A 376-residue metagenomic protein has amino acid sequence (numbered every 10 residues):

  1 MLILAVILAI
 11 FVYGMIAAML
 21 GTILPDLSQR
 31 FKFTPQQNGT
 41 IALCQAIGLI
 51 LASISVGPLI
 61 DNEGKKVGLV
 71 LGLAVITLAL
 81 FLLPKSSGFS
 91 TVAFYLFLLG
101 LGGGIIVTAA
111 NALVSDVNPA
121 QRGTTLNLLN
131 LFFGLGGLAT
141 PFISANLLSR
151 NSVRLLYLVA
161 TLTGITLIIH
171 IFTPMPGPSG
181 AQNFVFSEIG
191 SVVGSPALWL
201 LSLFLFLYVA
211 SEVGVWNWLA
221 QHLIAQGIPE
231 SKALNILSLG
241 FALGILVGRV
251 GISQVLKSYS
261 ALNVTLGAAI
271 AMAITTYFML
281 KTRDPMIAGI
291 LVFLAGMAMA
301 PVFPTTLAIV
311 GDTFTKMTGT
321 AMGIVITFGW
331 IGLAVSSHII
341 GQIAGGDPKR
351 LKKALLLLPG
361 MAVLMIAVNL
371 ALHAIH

Functional and structural regions predicted by a protein language model:
L20-G21, S195-L246: Extracytoplasmic gate region of multi-pass secondary transporters
K32, G64, K85-S90, P119 (+2 more regions): Helix-breaking motifs and short loop linkers at transmembrane-helix boundaries and internal kinks in secondary membrane
L51-S90: Conserved MFS/SLC helix-loop-helix module at the cytosolic interface between two early adjacent transmembrane helices
A52-G64, G248-S260, A344-G345: Helix-to-loop junctions at the C-terminal end of transmembrane segments in multipass secondary transporters
A79, S90-L98, M286-L294: Paired small-residue
Y95-L131: Cytoplasmic helix-loop-helix junction between adjacent transmembrane helices in 12-TM secondary transporters
A120-Q121, T125-P174: Helix-loop-helix hairpin linking two adjacent transmembrane segments in secondary transporters
Y259-T306: C-terminal transmembrane helical hairpin of 12-TM major facilitator-type secondary transporters
